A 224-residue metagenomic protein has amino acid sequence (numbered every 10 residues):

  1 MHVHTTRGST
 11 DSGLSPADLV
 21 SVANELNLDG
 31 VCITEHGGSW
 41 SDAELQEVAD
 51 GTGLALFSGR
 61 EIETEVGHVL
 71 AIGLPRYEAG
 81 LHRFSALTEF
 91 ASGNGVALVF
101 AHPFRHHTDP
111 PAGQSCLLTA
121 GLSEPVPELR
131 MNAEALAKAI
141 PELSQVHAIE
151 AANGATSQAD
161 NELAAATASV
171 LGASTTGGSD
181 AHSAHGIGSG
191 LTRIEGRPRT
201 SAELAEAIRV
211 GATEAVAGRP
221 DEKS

Functional and structural regions predicted by a protein language model:
M1, T34, R60, A101 (+1 more regions): Active-site flanking residues adjacent to catalytic metal/cofactor-binding acidic residues
M1, T5, S9, P16-S21 (+5 more regions): Charged catalytic cores and adjacent phosphate/nucleic-acid-binding surfaces used for phosphate/nucleic-acid chemistry
V20-W40, V96-V99: Divalent metal-dependent hydrolysis catalytic cores, especially in the metallo-beta-lactamase
N24-V31, Q46-S58: Non-catalytic interaction surface on structured domains
H36, P103-F104, G154: Flexible loop residues that form catalytic and substrate-binding hotspots at small-molecule/glycan-binding clefts
R60-I62, P75, H102-F104: Short, flexible active-site-adjacent loop segments at beta-strand->alpha-helix junctions, enriched in small/polar
L81-S85, A101-H102: Ordered, amphipathic secondary-structure segments that act as subunit-interaction surfaces in large macromolecular
S92-D109: Internal, conserved structured core segments that host functional sites
